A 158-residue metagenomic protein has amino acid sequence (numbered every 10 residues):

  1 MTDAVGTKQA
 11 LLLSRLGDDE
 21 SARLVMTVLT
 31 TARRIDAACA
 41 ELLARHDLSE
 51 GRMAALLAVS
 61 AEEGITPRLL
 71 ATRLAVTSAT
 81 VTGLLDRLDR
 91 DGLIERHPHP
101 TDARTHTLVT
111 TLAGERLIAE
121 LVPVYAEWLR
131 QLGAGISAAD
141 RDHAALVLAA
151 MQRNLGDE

Functional and structural regions predicted by a protein language model:
M1-H46: N-terminal leader segment of winged-helix/HTH proteins
M1-L16, A138-E158: C-terminal regulatory/oligomerization modules of transcriptional regulators
L29, R33, L57-A61, V122: Short, locally clustered residues in the helix-turn-helix/winged-helix DNA-binding domain
R52-L56: Short alpha-helical "packing" element that flanks the helix-turn-helix/winged-helix DNA-binding module
E62-T66: Short capping segments at the starts of secondary-structure elements
T77: Helix-turn-helix DNA-binding motif, specifically the short coil turn and the N-cap/start of the second
D86-L146: Charged, amphipathic alpha-helical coiled-coil/dimerization segments
